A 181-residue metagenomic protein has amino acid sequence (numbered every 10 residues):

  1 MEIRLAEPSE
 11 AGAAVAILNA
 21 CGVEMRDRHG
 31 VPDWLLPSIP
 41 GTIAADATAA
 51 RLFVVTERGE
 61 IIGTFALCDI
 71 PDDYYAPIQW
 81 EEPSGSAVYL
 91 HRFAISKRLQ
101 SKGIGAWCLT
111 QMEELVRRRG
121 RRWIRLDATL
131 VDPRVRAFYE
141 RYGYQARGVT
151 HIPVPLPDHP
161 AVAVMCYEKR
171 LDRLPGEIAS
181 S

Functional and structural regions predicted by a protein language model:
E2-A16: A short beta-loop-alpha structural element at the N-terminal edge of CoA-dependent acyl/N-acetyltransferase catalytic
N19-A45: Conserved GNAT-fold acetyl-CoA-binding loop/helix
A44-V54, I70-D72, Y89: A short helix-loop-beta-strand connector motif used in the catalytic cores of GNAT acetyltransferases and, in some
A50-F65: Conserved beta-hairpin
A66-R92, S96, Q100, P153-D158: Conserved acyl-donor/pantetheine-binding loop and adjacent beta-alpha core of acyl/acetyltransferases and related
I95, S101-E114, A137-R141: Conserved acetyl-CoA-binding loop-helix of GNAT-fold acetyltransferases
L109, V116-A128: Conserved GNAT acetyl-CoA-binding A-motif
L126-R136, I152-D158, V162: Conserved beta-strand-loop-alpha-helix junction that forms the acyl-donor binding cleft
